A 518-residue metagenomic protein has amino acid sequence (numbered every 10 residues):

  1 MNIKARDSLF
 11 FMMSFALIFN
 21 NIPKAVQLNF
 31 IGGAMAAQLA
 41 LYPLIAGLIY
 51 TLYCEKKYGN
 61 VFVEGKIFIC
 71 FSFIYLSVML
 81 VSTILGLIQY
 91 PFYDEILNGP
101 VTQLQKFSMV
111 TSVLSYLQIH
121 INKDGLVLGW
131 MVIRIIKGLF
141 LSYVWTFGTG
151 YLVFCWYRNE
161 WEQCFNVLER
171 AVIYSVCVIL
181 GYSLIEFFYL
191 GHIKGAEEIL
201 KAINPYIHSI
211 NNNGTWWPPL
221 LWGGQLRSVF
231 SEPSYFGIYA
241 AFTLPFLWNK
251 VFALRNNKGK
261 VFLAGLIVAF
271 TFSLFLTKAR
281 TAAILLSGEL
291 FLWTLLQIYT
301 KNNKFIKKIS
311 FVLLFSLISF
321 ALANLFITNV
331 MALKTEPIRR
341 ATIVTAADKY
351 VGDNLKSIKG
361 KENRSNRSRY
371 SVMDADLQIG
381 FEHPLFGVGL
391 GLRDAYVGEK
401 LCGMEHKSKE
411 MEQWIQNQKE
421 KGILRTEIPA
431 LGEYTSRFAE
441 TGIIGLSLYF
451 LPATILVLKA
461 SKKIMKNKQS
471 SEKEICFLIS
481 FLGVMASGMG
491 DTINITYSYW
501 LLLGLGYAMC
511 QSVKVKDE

Functional and structural regions predicted by a protein language model:
M1-I121, Q163, A253-V261, F305-S310 (+2 more regions): Transmembrane signal-anchor hairpin modules in multi-pass inner-membrane enzymes, especially those that act on
L9-I18, V261-T271, V312, L424-G432 (+2 more regions): Loop-to-helix entry and N-terminal half of a specific, functionally important transmembrane alpha helix in multi-pass
F11-S14, I18, A37, P43-I49 (+4 more regions): Transmembrane alpha-helices of multi-pass inner-membrane enzymes
N21-L28, L117-W130, N212-V229, Q416-T435: Juxtamembrane membrane-water interface segments that cap and precede transmembrane helices
I45-G59, N98, T102-Y189, A486: Transmembrane alpha-helical segments and their membrane-water interfaces
S77, L85-I88, G181, F187-K194 (+3 more regions): A membrane-periplasm/extracellular boundary helix in multi-pass inner-membrane enzymes that assemble envelope glycans
L141-W156, N166-Y299, F481-M485, L505: Alpha-helical transmembrane segments of multi-pass inner-membrane proteins
K359-D374, Q378-E382, F386-T441: Long extracytoplasmic/lumenal interhelical loops at the membrane interface of multi-pass membrane proteins
